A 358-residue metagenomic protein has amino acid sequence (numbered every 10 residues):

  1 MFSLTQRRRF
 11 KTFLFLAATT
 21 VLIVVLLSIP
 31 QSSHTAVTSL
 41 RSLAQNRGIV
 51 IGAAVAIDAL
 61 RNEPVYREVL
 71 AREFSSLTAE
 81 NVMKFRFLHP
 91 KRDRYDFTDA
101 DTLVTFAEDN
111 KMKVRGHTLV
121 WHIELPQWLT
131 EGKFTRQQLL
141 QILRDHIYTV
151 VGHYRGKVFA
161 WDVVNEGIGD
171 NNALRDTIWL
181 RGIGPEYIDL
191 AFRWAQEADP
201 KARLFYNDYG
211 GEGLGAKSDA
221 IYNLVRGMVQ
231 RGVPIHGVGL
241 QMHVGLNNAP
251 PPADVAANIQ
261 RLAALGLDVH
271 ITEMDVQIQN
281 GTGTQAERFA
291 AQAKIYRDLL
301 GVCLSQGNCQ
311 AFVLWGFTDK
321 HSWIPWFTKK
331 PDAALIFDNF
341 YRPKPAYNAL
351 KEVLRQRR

Functional and structural regions predicted by a protein language model:
S3-L16: N-terminal Sec-pathway targeting helices
T20-T38: Bacterial Sec-dependent signal peptides at the C-terminal "C-region" and cleavage site
T35-S76, E80: Boundary/entry segment of secreted carbohydrate-active catalytic domains
V37-L43, H89, G132-K133, T149 (+5 more regions): Aromatic-rich peripheral "rim/lid" segments of glycoside hydrolase catalytic domains that contact and position glycan
L40, R72, S76-P90, D99-G211 (+1 more regions): Substrate-binding cleft and catalytic face of glycoside hydrolase catalytic domains, especially the flexible beta-alpha
L43-I49, A56-E63, I178-T282: Noncatalytic carbohydrate-binding groove/subsite architecture in carbohydrate-active enzymes
I51-V55, S75-A79, V114-T118, F159 (+5 more regions): Hydrophobic faces of well-ordered beta-strands that scaffold small-molecule active sites in alpha/beta enzyme cores
D58-A71, Q141-V150, A216-M228, I295-L300: Short, acidic/polar
